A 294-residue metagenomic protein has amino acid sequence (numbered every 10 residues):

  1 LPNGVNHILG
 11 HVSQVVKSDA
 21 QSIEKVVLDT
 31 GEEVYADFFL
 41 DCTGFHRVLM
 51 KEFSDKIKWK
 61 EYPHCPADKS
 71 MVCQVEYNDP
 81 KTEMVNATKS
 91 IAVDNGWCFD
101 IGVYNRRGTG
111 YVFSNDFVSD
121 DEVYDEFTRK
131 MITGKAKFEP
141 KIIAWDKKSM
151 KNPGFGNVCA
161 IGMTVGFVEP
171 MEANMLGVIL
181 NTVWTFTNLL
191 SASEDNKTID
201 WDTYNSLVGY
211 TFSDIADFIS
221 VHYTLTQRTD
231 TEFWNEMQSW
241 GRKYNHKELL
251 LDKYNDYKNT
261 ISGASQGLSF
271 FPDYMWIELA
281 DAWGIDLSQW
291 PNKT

Functional and structural regions predicted by a protein language model:
L1-E126, V183: Predominantly flavin-linked oxidoreductase catalytic cores and closely associated redox partners
N6-I8, F138-K141, C159: General small-molecule cofactor/ligand-binding pocket signal
S18-E24, N152-G156, Q227-T229: A short, glycine/Asx- and small/polar-enriched loop/turn that sits immediately N-terminal to a beta-strand
E61-D68, A136-K148: A generic structural motif
P80-T82, K135-E139, S193-D202: Acidic/polar loop patches that form or flank catalytic/metal-binding clefts of enzymes that bind anionic ligands
A92-W145, T164-G177, K197: Conserved FAD/dinucleotide-binding core of flavoprotein oxidoreductases
K148-S213: Conserved mid-domain beta->alpha element of the FAD-binding
N188-T294: Long, low-complexity C-terminal extensions of enzymes
